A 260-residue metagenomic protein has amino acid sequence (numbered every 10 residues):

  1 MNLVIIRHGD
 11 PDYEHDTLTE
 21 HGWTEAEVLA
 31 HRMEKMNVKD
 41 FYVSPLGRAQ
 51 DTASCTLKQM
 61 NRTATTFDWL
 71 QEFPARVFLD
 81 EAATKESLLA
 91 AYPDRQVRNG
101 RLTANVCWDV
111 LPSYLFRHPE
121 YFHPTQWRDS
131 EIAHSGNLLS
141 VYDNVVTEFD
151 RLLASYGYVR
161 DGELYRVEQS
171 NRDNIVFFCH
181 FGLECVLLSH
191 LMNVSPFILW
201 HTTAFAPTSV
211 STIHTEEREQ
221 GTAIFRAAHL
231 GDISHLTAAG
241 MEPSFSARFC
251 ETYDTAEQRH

Functional and structural regions predicted by a protein language model:
M1-V4: Extreme N-terminal starter segment of soluble prokaryotic enzymes
R7-D12: Short polar catalytic/cofactor-binding loops
L18-M33: Short catalytic helix/loop segments, enriched in acidic residues and glycine and frequently bearing histidine
T24, V43-S44, F178-C179: Short beta-strand scaffold positions
H31-T125: Phosphate-coordination/substrate-recognition cap region in phosphate-metabolizing enzymes
F73-D94, S155, V159, E163-N174 (+1 more regions): Acidic, low-complexity terminal tails and accessory targeting/binding regions of phosphate-metabolizing enzymes
P112-C179: Hydrophobic, aromatic-enriched interface-forming segments
